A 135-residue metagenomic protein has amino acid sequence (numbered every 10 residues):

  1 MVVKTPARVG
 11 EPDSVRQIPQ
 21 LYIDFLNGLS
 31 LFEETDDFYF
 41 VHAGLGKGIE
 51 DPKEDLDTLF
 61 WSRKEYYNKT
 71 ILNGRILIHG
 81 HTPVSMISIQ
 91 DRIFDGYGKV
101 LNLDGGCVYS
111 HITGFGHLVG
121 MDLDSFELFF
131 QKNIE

Functional and structural regions predicted by a protein language model:
M1-T5, F126-F130: A polyampholytic, Gly/Pro-enriched intrinsically disordered region
V2-G116: Acidic, His/Gly-enriched loop-helix segments that form or flank divalent-metal centers in metallo-dependent hydrolases
T35-D36, D122-E127: Short acidic-glycine loop/turn motifs at beta-strand connectors
L118-G120: C-terminal regions of proteins
K132-E135: Short, solvent-exposed aromatic-acidic interface loops
